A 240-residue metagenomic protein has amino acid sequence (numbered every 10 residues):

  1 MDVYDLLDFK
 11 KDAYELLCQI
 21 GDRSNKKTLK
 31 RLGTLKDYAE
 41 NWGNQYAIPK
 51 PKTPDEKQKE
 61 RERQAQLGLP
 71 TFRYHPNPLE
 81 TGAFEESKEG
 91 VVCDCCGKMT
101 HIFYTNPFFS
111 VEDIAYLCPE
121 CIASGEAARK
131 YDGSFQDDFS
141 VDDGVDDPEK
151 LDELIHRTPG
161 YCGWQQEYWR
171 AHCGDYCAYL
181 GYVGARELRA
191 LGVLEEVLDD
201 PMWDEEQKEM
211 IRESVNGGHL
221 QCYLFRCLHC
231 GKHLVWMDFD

Functional and structural regions predicted by a protein language model:
M1-P49: Alpha-helical protein-protein interaction scaffolds
G43-D240: Preference for intrinsically disordered or flexible, low-complexity segments and adjacent hinge/connector residues
